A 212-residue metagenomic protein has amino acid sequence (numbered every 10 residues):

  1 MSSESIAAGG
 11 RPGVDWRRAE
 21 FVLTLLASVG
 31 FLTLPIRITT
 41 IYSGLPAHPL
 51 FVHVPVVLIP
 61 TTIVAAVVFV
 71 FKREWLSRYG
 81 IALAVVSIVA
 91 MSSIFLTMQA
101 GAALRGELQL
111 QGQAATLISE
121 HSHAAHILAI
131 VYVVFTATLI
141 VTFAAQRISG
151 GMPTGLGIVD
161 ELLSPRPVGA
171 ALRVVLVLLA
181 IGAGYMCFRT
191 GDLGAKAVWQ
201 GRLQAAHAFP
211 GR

Functional and structural regions predicted by a protein language model:
S2-R212: Polytopic transmembrane helical bundles with strong interfacial aromatic enrichment
